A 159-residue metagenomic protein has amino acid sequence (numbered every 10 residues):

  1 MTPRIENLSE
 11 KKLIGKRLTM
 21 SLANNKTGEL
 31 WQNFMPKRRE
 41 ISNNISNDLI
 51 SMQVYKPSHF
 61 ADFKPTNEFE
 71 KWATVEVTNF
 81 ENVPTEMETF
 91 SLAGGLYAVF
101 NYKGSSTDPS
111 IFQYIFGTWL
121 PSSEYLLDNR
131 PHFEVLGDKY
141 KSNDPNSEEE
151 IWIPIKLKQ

Functional and structural regions predicted by a protein language model:
M1-Q159: A solvent-exposed interaction/effector surface
